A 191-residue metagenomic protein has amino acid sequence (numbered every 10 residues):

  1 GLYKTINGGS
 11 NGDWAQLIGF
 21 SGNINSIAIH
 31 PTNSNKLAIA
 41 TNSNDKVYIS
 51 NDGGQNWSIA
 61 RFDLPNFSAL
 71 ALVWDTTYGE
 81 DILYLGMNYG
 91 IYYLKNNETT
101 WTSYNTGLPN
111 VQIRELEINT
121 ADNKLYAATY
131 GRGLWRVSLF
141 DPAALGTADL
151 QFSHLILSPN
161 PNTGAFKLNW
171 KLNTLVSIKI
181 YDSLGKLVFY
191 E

Functional and structural regions predicted by a protein language model:
T5-I6, S50-N51, W57, Y93-N96 (+2 more regions): Conserved Ser/Thr-centered positions that define the repeating blades of beta-propeller domains
S21, R61-A71, W101-T120: Conserved blade-ending motifs and adjacent loop-strand segments that build the rim/top face of beta-propeller domains
I27-T32, L72-Y78, E117-A121: Structural signature of eukaryotic scaffold interfaces centered on beta-propeller domains
N42-D45, D63-N96: Loop/turn-rich, solvent-exposed surfaces of beta-rich toroidal or solenoidal domains
V111-A143: Blade-level signature of beta-propeller repeat domains, shared across WD40, Kelch, NHL, RCC1 and BNR/Asp-box propellers
A148-E191: C-terminal outer-membrane/trafficking sorting elements
